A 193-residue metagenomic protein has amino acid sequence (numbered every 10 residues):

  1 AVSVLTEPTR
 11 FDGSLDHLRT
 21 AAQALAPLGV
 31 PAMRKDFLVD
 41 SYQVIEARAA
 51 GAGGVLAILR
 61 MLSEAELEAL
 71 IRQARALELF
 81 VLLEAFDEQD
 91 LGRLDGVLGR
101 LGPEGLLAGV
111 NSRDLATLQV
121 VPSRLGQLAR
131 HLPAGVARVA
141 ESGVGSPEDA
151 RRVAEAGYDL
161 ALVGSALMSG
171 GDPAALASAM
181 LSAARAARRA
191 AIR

Functional and structural regions predicted by a protein language model:
A1-L82, E88-R93, R100, L125-L128: N-terminal active-site wall of soluble small-molecule enzyme domains
V4-T6, E46-E66, G109-T117, A156-A177: Glycine-rich phosphate-binding active-site loops on the catalytic face of alpha/beta enzymes
E7-T9, F37, R60, F86-E88 (+3 more regions): Active-site beta-loop-alpha junctions enriched in small/polar residues
S14-L15, L67-E68, V121-P122, A150 (+1 more regions): Conserved strand-to-helix beginnings and helix N-cap segments that scaffold or border functional pockets
V39-G51, E88-L101, V144-V163, A175-L176 (+1 more regions): Catalytic cores of alpha/beta
F86, G92-R93, T117-P122, V139 (+1 more regions): Shared catalytic-loop signature of beta/alpha-barrel
E104-V163: Catalytic-face loop-and-helix region of soluble metabolic enzyme cores
Q127-H131, A154, M168-R193: C-terminal helical cap(s) of enzyme catalytic domains, especially alpha/beta-barrels
